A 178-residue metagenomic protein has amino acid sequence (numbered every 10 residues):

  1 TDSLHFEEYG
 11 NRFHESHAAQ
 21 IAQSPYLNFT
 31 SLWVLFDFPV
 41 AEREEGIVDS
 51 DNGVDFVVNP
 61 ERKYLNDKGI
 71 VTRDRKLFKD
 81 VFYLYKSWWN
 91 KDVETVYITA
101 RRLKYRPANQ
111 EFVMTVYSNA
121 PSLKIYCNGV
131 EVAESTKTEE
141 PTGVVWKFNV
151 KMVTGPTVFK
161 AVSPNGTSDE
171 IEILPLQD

Functional and structural regions predicted by a protein language model:
T1-T138, K147-S168: Extended substrate-binding grooves/exosites of carbohydrate-active enzymes
T142-V144: Extracytoplasmic beta-rich repeat domains
G166-Q177: Edge beta-strands of extracellular beta-sandwich domains
